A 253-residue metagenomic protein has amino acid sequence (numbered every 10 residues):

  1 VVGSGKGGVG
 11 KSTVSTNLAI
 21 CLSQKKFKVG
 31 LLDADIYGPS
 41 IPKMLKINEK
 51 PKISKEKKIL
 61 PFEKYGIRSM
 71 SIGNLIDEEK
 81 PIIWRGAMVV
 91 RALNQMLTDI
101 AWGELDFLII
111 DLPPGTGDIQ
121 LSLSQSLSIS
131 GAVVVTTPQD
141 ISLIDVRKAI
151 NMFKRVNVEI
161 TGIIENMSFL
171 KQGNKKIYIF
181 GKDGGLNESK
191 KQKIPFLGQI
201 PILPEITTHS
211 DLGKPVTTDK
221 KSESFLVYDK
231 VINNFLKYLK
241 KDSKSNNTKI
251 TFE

Functional and structural regions predicted by a protein language model:
V1-D33: Walker A/P-loop phosphate-binding motif and the immediately C-terminal alpha-helix
G7, D33, I41, M70 (+7 more regions): Residue-level signature of catalytic and energy-coupling elements of molecular machines, predominantly ATP/GTP-dependent
V14, L18, I36-Y37, R85-A92 (+8 more regions): Helical mechanochemical/support elements of P-loop NTPase systems and associated helical scaffolds
K28-W84, V90, L97: Phosphate-binding loop that captures ATP/GTP phosphates
I76-L123: Phosphate-binding/switch loop-helix module in NTP-utilizing enzymes
D106-F107, P113-H209: Conserved catalytic-core segment of NTP-binding enzymes
S210-F225: C-terminal boundary of histidine-terminating zinc-finger modules
K230-N234, S243-E253: A short, charged, Gly/Pro-tolerant segment at domain boundaries
